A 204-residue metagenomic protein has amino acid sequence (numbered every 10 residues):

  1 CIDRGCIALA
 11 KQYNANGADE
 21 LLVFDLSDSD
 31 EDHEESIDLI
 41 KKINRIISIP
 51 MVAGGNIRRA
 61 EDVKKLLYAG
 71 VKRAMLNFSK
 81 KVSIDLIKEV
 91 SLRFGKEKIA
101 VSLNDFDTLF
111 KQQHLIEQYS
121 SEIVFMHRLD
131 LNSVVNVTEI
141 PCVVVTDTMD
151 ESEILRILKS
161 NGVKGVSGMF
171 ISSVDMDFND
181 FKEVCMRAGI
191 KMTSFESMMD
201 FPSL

Functional and structural regions predicted by a protein language model:
C1-M51, I57-E61, K96-V101, D105-F125 (+3 more regions): Conserved N-terminal beta1-alpha1 strand-loop-helix module at the mouth
D28, K65, A69-L86, V124-L131 (+1 more regions): Glycine-rich phosphate-binding active-site loops on the catalytic face of alpha/beta enzymes
S36-K88, L92: Glycine/small-residue-rich loop that forms an oxyanion/phosphate-binding "nest" at active or ligand-binding sites
I47, A69-G70, F94, Y119 (+2 more regions): Short, structured coil segments at secondary-structure junctions
P50, E139-V143: Short, proline-centered helix/strand-breaking motifs
S91, V135-I140: Mobile, glycine- and charge-enriched loop segments and immediately flanking short secondary-structure elements within
T108, T138, T146-T148, T193: Residue-identity detector for threonine
